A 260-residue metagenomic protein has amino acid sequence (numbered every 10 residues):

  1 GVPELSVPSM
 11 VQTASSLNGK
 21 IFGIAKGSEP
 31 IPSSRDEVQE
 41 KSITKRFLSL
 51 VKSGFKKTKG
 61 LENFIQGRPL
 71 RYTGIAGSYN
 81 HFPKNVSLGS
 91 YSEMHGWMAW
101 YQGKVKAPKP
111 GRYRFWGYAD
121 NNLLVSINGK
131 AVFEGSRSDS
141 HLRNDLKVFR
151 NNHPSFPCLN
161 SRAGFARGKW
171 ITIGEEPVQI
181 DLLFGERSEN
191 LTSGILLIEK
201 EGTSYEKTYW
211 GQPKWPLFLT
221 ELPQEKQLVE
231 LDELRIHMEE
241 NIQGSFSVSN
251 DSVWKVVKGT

Functional and structural regions predicted by a protein language model:
G1-T260: Acidic/polar, compositionally biased interaction segments
